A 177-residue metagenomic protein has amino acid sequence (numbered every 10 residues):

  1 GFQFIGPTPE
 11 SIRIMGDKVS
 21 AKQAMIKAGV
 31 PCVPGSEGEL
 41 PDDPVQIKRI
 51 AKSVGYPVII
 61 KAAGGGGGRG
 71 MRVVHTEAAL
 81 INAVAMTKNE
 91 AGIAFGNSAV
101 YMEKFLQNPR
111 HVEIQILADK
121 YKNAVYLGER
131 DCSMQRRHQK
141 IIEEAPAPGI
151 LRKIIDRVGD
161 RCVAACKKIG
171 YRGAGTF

Functional and structural regions predicted by a protein language model:
G1-F177: N-terminal beta-alpha lobe that positions the nucleotide/phosphoryl donor in ATP/NTP-coupled carboxylate activation
